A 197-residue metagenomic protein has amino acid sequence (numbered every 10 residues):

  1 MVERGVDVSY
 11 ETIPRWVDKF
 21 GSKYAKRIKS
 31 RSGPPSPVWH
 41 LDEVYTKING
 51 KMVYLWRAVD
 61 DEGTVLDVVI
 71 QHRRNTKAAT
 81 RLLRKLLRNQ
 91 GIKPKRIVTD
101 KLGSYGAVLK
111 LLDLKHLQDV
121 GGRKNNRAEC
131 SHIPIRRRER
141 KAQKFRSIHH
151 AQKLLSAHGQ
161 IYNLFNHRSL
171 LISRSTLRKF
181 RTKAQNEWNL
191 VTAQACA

Functional and structural regions predicted by a protein language model:
M1, I13, D42, A58 (+6 more regions): Mobile genetic element proteins and their domesticated derivatives, centered on retroelements and DNA transposons
V6-V8, R15-P37: Short, basic alpha-helical nucleic acid-contact segments in DNA-binding proteins and DNA transaction factors
K19, V68-G91: Active-site beta-loop-alpha junctions of metal-dependent nucleic acid enzymes, especially the RNase H-like/DDE
P35-K47: Two-metal-ion RNase H-like nuclease active-site motif
L55-A58, T64-R74: A short, conserved beta-strand element enriched in hydrophobic/aromatic residues
P94-Y105, G122: Acidic/histidine-rich, metal-coordinating catalytic segments
G121-R137, R146, A151-Q152: RNase H-like two-metal-ion nuclease catalytic core shared by retroviral integrases and related mobile-element nucleases
K141, Q152-A197: C-terminal domain-tail junction helix/linker
